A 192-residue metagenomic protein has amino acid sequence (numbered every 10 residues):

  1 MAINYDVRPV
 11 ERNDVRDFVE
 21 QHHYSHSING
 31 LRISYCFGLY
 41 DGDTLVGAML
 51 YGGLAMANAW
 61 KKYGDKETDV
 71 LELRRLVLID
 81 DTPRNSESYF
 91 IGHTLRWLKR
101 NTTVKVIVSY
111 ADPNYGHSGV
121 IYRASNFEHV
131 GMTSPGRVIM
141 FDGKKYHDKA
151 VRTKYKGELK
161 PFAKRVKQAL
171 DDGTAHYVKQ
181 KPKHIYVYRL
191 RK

Functional and structural regions predicted by a protein language model:
M1, N13, L45, D65-E67 (+1 more regions): A short, polar/charged loop/turn motif at coil->beta-strand junctions and beta-hairpin connectors
M1-L31: Short amphipathic alpha-helix that is part of the acyltransferase structural core
D6-P9, G52-D172: Acyl-donor binding region in acyl/amide transferases
V19, I33-G53: Conserved beta-hairpin
S25-H26, A169-H176: Short, P/G- and charge-enriched loop/turn segments at secondary-structure junctions
L31-S34, T133-S134: A short, compositionally biased
S34, K181-Y186: Short hydrophobic/aromatic beta-strand or adjacent loop that forms the aromatic wall/cage of a ligand/substrate-binding
V187-K192: Short beta-strand-to-coil "C-cap" segments at the C-terminal boundary of structured domains/repeats, marking
